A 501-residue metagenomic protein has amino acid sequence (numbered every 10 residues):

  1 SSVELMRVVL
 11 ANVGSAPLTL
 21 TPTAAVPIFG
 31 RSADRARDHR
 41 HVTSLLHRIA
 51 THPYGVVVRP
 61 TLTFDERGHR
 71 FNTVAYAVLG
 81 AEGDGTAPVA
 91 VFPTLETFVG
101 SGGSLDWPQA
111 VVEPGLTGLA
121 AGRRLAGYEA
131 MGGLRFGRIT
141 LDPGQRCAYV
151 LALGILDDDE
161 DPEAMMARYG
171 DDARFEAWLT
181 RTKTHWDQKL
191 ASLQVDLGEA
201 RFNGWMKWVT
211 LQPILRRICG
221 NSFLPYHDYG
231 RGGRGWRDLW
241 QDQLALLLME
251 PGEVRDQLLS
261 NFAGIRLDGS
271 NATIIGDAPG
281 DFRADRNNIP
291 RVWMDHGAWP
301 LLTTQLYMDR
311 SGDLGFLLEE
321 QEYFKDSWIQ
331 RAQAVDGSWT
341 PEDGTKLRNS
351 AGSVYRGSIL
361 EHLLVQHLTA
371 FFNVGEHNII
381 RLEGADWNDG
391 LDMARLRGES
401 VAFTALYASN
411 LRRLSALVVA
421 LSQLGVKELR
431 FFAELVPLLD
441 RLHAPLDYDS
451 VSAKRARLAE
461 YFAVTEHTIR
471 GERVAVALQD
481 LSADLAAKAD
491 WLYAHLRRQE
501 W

Functional and structural regions predicted by a protein language model:
S1-P114, M165-S192, S327-Q330, A334-P341: Polysaccharide-binding surfaces and accessory modules of carbohydrate-active proteins
L5-R7, A33, L79-A177, N388-L406 (+1 more regions): Beta-strand-rich recognition/accessory modules
V13-P17, D159-E160, R310-E319, L414-R430 (+1 more regions): Inter-helical turn/loop segments and adjacent helix faces that build the functional surface of alpha-helical bundle
H39, P162-A164, I274-I275, L314-F324 (+1 more regions): Short, glycine/acidic-rich hinge or "gate" loops at secondary-structure transitions that mediate conformational
T117, L134, I139-T140, Q145-R231 (+7 more regions): Acidic/polar, glycine-enriched structural segments that form the non-catalytic walls/loops of the carbohydrate-binding
G144, L239, L246-V254, L258-E376 (+1 more regions): Aromatic-rich carbohydrate-recognition surfaces in CAZymes
R216-L224, T273-R291, L382-G398: Acidic/His metal-coordination segments adjacent to aromatic residues that form catalytic metal sites in metalloenzymes
F316-L382, D386, V401-A402, P437-W501: Extended ligand-binding clefts on enzyme/binding-domain cores
